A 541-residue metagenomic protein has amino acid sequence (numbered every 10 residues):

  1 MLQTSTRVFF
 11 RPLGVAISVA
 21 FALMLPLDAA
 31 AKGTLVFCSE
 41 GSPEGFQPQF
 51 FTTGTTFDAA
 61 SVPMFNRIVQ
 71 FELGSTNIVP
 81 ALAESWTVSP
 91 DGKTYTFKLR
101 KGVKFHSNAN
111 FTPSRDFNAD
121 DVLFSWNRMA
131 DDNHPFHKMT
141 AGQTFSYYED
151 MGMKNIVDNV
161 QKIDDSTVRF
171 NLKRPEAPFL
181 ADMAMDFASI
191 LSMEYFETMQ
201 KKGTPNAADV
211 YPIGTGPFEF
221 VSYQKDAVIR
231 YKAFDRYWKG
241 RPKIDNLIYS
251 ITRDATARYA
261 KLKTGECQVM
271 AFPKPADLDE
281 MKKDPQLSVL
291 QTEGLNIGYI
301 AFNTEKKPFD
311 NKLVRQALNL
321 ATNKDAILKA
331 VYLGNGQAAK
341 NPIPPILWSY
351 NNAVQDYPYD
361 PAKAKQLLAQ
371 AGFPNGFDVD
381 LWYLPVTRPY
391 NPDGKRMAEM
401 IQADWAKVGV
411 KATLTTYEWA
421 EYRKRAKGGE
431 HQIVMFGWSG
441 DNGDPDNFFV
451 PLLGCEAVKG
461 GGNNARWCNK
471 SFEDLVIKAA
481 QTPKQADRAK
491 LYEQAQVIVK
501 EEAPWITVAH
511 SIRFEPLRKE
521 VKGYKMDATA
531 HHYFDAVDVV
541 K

Functional and structural regions predicted by a protein language model:
L35-S39, T56-A59, A177, Q224 (+6 more regions): Detector for C-terminal structural segments
C38-P90, N127, H134, I213-T215: N-terminal lobe/hinge region of extracytoplasmic solute-binding protein
S42-A59, L82, A109-T112, A177-S189 (+3 more regions): A structural "hinge/loop" feature
E72, K232-D235, T292-A317, A321 (+1 more regions): A bilobed periplasmic-binding-protein/Venus flytrap-type ligand-binding module shared by bacterial periplasmic
E84-F136, R169, K261, P308: Aromatic- and charge-enriched surface segment that lines or borders ligand/interaction sites
A130-F196: Surface-exposed binding/hinge segments that line and control ligand-binding clefts or catalytic entry sites
G203-D209, F234-E280, Q291, A398 (+1 more regions): Ligand-site clamp/hinge motif
A338-A371, R388-R396: Structural transition elements
